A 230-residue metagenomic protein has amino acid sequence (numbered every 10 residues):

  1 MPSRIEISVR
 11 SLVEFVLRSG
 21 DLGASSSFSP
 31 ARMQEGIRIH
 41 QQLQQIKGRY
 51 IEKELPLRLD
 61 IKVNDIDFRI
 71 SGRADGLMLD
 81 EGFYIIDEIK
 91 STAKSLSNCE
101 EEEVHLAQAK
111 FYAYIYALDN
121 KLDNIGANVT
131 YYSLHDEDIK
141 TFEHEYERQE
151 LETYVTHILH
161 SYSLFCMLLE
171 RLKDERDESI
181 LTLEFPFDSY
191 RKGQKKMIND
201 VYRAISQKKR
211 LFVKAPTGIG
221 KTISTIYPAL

Functional and structural regions predicted by a protein language model:
M1-F83, A93, A107: Metal-dependent nuclease catalytic cores that hydrolyze phosphodiester bonds in DNA/RNA, characterized by
S3-L22, N124-Y131, C166-E178: Short, compositionally biased low-complexity segments
I61-T153: Mg2+/Mn2+-dependent nuclease catalytic core
I115, P228-A229: Hydrophobic residues on the short alpha-helix immediately C-terminal to a glycine-rich phosphate/catalytic loop
R148-L181: Polybasic (Lys/Arg-rich)
R171-K214, I223-Y227: Conserved pre-motif I regulatory segment
T217-G218: The conserved Walker
